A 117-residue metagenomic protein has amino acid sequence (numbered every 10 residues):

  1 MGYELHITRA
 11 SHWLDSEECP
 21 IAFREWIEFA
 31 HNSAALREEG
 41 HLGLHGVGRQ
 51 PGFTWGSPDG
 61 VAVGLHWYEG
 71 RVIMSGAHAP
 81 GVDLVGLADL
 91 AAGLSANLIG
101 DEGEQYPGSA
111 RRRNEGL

Functional and structural regions predicted by a protein language model:
M1-L117: Acidic (Asp/Glu-rich) sequence patches and key acidic residues that form negatively charged surfaces used
